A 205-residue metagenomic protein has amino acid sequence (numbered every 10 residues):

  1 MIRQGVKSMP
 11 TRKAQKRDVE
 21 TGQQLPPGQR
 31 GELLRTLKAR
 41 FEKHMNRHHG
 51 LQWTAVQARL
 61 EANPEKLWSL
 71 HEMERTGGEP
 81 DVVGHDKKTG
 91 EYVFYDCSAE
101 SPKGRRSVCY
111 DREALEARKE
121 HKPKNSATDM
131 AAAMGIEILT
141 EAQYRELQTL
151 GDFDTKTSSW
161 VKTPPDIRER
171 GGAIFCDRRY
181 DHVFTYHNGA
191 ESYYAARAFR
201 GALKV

Functional and structural regions predicted by a protein language model:
I2, P10-E137, E141-V205: A binding-site-centric feature that preferentially detects glycan-recognition modules on secreted/surface proteins
